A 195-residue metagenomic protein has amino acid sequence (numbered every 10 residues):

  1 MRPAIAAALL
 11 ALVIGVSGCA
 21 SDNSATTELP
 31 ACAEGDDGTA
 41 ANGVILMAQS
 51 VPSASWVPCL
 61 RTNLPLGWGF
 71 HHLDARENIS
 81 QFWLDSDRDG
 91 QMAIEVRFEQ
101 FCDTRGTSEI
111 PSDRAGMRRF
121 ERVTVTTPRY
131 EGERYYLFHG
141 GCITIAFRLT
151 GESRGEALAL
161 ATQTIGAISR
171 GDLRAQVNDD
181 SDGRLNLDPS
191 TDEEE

Functional and structural regions predicted by a protein language model:
M1-L10: N-terminal export and membrane-targeting signals
L12, A25-T26, P52, E95 (+1 more regions): Residue-level signal for mature regions of secreted extracellular proteins and peptides
G15-G18: C-terminal motif of bacterial Sec signal peptides marking the signal peptidase cleavage site
A20-D22: Bacterial signal peptide processing site
S24, L73, R148: Surface loops and adjacent helix of pleckstrin homology
S24-G35: N-terminal hydrophobic targeting segments that direct proteins to the cell envelope
G35-G132: Short, solvent-exposed recognition patches
G116-E195: A short, solvent-exposed beta-edge/loop patch
